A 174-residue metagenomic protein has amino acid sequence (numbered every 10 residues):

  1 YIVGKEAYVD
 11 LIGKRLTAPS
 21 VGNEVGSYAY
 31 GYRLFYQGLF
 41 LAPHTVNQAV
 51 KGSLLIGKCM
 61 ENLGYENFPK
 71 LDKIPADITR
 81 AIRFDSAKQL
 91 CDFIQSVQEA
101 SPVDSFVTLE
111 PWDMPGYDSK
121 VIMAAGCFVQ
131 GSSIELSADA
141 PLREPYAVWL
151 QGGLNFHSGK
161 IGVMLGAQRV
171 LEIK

Functional and structural regions predicted by a protein language model:
I2-Q89, I173: Active-site C-terminal subdomain of aminotransferase-like
I78-I173: Conserved C-terminal alpha-helix-loop-beta "cap" of PLP-dependent enzymes that closes/shapes the active-site mouth
